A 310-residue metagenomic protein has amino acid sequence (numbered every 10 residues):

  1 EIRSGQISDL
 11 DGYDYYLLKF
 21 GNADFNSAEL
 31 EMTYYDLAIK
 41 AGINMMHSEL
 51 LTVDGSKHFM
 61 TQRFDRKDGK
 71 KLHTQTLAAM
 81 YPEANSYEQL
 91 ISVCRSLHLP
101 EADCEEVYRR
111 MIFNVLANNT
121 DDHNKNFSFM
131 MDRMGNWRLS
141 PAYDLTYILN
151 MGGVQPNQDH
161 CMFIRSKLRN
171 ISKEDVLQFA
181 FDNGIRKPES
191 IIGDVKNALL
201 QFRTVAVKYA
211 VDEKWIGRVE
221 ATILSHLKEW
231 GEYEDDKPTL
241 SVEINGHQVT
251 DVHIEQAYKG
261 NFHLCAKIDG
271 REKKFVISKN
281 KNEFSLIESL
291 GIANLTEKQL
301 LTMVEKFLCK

Functional and structural regions predicted by a protein language model:
E1-N124, S128-P238: Anionic ligand-binding catalytic core segments
L10, L72-A78, S140, T250-I254 (+2 more regions): Short amphipathic beta-strand/extended segments with alternating polar/hydrophobic composition
L51-G55, E255-G260: Short, ordered beta-strand-loop transition motifs
P82-E83, L149, G260, K281-L290: Short, surface-exposed linear segments at secondary-structure transitions and domain or protein termini
D235-Y258: Negatively charged, low-complexity tracts enriched in Asp/Glu with abundant Ser/Thr
Q248-I254, L264-I268, K274, L286-S289: Short linear proline/tyrosine/threonine-rich motifs used for host-factor recruitment and membrane trafficking/assembly
K274-K310: Acidic, low-complexity intrinsically disordered segments
